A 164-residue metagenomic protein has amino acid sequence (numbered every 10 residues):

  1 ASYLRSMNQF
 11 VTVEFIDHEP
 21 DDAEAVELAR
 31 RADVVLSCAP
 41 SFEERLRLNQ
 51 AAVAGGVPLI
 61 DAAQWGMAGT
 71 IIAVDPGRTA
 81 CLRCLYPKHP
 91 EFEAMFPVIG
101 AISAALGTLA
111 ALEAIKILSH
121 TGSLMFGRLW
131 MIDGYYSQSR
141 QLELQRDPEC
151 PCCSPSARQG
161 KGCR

Functional and structural regions predicted by a protein language model:
A1-R164: Adenine nucleotide-associated cytosolic modules
